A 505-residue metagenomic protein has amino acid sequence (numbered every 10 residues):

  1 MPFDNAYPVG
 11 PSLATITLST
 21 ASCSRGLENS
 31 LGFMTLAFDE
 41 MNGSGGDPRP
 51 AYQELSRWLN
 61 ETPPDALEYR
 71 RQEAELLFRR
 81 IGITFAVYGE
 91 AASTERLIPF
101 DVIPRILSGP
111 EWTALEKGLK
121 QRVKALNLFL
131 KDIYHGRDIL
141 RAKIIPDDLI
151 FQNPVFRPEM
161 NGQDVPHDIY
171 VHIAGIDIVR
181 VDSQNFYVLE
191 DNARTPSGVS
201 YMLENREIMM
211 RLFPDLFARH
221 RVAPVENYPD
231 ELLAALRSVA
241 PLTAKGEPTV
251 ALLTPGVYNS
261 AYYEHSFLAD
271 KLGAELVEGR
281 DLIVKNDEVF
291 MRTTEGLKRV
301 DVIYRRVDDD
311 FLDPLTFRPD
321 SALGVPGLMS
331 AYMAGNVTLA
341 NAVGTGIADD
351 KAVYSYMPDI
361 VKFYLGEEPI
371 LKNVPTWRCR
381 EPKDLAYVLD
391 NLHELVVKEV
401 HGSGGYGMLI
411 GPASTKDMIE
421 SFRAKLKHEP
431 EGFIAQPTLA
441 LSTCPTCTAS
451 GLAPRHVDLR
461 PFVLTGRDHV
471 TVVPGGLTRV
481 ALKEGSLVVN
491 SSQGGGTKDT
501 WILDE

Functional and structural regions predicted by a protein language model:
P2-G10, L18-E505: Preference for protein termini
